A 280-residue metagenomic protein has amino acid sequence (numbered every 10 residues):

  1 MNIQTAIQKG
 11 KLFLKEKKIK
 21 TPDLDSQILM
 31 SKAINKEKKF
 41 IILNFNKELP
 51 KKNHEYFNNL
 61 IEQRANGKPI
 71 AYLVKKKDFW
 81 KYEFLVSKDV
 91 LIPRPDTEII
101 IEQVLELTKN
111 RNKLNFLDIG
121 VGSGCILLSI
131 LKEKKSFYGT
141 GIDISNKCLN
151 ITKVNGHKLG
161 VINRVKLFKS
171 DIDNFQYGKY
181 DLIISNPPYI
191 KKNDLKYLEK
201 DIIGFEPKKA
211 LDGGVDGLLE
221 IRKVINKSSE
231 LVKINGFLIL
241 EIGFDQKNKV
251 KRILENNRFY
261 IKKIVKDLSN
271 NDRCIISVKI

Functional and structural regions predicted by a protein language model:
M1-V74: N-terminal auxiliary segments of SAM/dcSAM-dependent transferases
L14, T108, G156, S228 (+1 more regions): Conserved hydrophobic residues forming the short capping helix/wall of the S-adenosyl-L-methionine
L43, K51-K135, N146-I151, I276: SAM-dependent Rossmann-like transferase core, predominantly class I methyltransferases with a strong bias toward
E83, Y138, R164-K166, Y260-K263: Conserved beta-strand segments of alpha/beta enzyme cores
E98-Y197, K223: Conserved SAM/SAH cofactor-binding pocket of Class I
V161, E206, L231-I234: Helix-to-beta-strand junctions that scaffold the AdoMet/dcAdoMet cofactor pocket in Class I SAM-dependent enzymes
Y189-E220: Mobile active-site "lid"/loop adjacent to the S-adenosyl-L-methionine
V215-V278: Conserved Class I SAM-dependent methyltransferase catalytic core
